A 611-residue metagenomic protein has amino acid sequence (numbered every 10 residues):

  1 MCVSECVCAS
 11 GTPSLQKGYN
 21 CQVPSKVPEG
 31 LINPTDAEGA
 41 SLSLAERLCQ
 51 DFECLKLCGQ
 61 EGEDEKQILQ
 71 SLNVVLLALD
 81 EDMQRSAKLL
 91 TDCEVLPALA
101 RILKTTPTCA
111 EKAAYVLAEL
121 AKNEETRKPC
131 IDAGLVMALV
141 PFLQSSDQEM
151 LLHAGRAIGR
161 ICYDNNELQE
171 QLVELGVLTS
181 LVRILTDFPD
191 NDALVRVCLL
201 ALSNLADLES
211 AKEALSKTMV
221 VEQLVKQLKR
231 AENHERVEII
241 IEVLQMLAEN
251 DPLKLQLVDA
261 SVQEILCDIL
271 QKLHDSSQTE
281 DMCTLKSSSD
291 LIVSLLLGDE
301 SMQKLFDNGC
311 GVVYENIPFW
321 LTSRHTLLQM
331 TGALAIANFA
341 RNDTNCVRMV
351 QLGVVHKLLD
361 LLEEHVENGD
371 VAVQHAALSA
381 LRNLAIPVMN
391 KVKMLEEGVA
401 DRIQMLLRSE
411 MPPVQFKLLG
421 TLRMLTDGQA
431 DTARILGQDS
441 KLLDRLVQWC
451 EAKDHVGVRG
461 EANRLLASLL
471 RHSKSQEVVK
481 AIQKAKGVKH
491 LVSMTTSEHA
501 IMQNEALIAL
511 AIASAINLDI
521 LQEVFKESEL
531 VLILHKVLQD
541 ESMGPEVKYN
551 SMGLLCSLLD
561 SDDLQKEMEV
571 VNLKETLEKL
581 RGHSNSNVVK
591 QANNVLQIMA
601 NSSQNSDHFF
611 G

Functional and structural regions predicted by a protein language model:
M1-S86, S542-G544, M552-S561, L573-G611: Intrinsically disordered, low-complexity regulatory regions of large eukaryotic scaffold/signaling proteins
N33-S41, Q84-D92, R127-K128, D132 (+12 more regions): HEAT/armadillo-like alpha-solenoid scaffolds in large eukaryotic assembly and transport factors
L44, L48-L57, A98-A100, A138-V140 (+11 more regions): Buried hydrophobic core positions in alpha-solenoid tandem helical repeats
E46-Q70, L79-C109, A133-L135, V140-P141 (+2 more regions): Internal amphipathic alpha-helical repeat/solenoid segments
G62-L76, T105-A121, S145-Y163, E174-L175 (+18 more regions): Alpha-helical solenoid repeats of the armadillo/HEAT superfamily in eukaryotic scaffolding/adaptor proteins
M83-Q84, N166, E209, D251 (+4 more regions): Leucine-rich repeat
